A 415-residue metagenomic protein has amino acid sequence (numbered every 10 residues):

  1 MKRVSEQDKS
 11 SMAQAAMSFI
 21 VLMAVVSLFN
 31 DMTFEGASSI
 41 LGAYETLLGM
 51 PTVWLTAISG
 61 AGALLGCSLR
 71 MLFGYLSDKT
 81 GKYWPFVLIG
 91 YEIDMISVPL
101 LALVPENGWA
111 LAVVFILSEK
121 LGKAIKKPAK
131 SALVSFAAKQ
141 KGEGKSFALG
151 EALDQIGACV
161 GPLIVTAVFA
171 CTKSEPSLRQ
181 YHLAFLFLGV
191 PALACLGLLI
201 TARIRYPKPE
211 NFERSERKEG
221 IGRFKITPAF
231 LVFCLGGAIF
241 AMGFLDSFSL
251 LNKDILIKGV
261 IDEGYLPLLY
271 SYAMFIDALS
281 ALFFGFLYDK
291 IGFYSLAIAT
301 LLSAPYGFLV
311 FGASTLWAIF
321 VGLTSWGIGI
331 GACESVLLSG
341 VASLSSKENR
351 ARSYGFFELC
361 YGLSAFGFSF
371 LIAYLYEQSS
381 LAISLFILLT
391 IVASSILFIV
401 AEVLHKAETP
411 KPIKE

Functional and structural regions predicted by a protein language model:
K2-M17, Y206-L235: Juxtamembrane intracellular "pre-TM" segments in multi-pass secondary transporters
D8-L64, V232-G236, F240-K258, L266-L269: Helix-loop boundary and gating motifs at the non-cytosolic
L69-K82, F169, S280-G292, Y376: Helix-to-loop junctions at the C-terminal end of transmembrane segments in multipass secondary transporters
K79-Y91, D289-T300: Cytoplasmic membrane-interface "Motif A"-like loop-to-helix N-cap segments of 12-TM Major Facilitator Superfamily
E92-E106, L302-S314: C-terminal ends and interior cores of transmembrane alpha-helices in multi-pass membrane transporters/permeases
I125-A138, A332-S345: Intracellular juxtamembrane helix-capping segments at the cytosolic ends of symmetry-related transmembrane helices
A148-V165, E358-F368: Glycine-rich segments within core transmembrane alpha-helices of 12-TM secondary carriers
H182-I200, I383-A401: Symmetry-related core transmembrane helices of the 12-TM Major Facilitator Superfamily/SLC fold
